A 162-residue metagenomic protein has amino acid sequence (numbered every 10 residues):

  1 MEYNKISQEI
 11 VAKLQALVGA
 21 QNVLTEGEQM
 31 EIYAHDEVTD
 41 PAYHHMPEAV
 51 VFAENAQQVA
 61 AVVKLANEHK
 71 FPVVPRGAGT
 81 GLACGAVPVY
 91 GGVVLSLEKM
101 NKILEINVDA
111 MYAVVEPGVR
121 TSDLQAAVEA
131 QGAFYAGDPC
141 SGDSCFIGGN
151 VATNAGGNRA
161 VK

Functional and structural regions predicted by a protein language model:
M1-T39, E68-F71: N-terminal accessory segments
L14, P41-V73, L97-P139, V151 (+1 more regions): N-terminal glycine-rich flavin-associated loop
V23-T25, P75, G137: A structural preference for short, hydrophobic beta-strand core positions in alpha/beta folds
D36-Y43, L65, G85-L95: Glycine-rich loop at the start of a catalytic domain that most often binds anionic cofactors/ligands
S144-G148: Beta-rich nucleic-acid/ligand-interaction surfaces
